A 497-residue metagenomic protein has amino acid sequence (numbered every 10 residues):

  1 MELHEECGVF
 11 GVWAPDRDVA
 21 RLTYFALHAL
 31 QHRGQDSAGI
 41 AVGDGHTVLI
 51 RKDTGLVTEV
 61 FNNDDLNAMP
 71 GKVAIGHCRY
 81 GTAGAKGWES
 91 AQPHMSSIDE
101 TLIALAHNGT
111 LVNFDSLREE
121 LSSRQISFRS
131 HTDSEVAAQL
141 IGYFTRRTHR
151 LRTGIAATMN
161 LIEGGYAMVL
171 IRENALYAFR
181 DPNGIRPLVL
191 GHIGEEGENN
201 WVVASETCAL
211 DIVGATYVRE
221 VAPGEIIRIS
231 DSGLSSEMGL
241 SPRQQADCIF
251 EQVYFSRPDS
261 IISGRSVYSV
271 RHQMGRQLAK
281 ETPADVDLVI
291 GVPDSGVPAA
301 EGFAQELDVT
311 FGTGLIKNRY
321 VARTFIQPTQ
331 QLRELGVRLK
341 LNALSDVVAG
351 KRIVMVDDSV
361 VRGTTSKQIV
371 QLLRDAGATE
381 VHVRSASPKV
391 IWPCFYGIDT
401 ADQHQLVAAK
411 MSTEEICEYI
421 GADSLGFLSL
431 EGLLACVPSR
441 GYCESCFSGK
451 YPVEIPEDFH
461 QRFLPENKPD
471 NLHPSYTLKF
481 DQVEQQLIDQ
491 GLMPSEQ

Functional and structural regions predicted by a protein language model:
M1-P223, R228-V286, V292, E380 (+1 more regions): Conserved short alpha-helical segments that host acidic/polar catalytic motifs at enzyme active sites
V19, T82-A83, N113, Y177 (+8 more regions): Flexible loop/turn segments at secondary-structure boundaries
A106, I171, F179-R180, G191 (+12 more regions): Generic beta-strand/beta-sheet core signal
I126, R147-T148, P283-D287, Q305-G312 (+2 more regions): Secondary-structure transition/capping motifs at alpha-helix termini and the adjoining loop/turn into the next element
S130, E135-A138, F311-A322, Y419-V437: A conserved beta-strand->alpha-helix junction
A157, C208-A209, V213-Y217, G224-E225 (+4 more regions): Phosphate/diphosphate-binding loops
M159, N174-A175, G214-E220, L240 (+1 more regions): PRPP-dependent phosphoribosyltransferase catalytic core
D308-I353, G363-T364, I391-D399: Short, glycine/charge-rich flexible loops or terminal/linker lids adjacent to PRPP-binding catalytic cores
